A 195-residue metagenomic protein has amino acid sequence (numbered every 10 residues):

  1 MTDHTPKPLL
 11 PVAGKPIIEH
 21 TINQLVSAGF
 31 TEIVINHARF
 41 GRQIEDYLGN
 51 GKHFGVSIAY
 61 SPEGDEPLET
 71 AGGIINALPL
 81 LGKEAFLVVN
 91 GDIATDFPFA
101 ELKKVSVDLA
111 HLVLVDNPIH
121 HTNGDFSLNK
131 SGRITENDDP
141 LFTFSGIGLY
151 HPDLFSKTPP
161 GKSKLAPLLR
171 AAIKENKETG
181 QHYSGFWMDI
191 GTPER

Functional and structural regions predicted by a protein language model:
M1-H4, Q24-A28, K177: N-terminal nucleotide-binding beta1-loop-alpha1 segment
T5, F40, G64, I93 (+1 more regions): A generic "binding-loop/recognition-motif" signal
P8, S57-A59, L109, R133 (+1 more regions): Conserved beta-strand segments of alpha/beta enzyme cores
P11, K15-N90, F99-E101, K157-P160: Conserved N-terminal catalytic core of the sugar/cofactor nucleotidyltransferase
V26, P79-A85, T95-K130: Basic phosphate/pyrophosphate-binding loop/patch that engages nucleotide-derived ligands
A38, S61-E63, V113, N137 (+1 more regions): Conserved beta-strand termini and adjacent loop/short-helix elements that scaffold enzyme active sites in alpha/beta
L87, A94, A100-K104, N117-H120 (+1 more regions): Catalytic-core segments of class I nucleotidyltransferases/pyrophosphorylases that form NMP-activated intermediates
